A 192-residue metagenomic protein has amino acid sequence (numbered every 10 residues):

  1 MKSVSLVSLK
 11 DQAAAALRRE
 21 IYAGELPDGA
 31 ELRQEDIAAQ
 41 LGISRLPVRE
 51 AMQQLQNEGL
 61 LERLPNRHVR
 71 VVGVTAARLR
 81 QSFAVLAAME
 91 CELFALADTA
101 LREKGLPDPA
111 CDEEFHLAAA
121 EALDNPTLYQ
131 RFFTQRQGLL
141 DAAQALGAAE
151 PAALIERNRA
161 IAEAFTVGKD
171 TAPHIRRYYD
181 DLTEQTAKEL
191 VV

Functional and structural regions predicted by a protein language model:
M1-L96, A187-V192: Short linear motifs at protein or domain termini
S8, A110, P151-A152: Short helix-capping and inter-helix turn/linker motifs at the boundaries of alpha-helical repeat units
Y22, A76, L140-Q144, T166: A broad detector of the eukaryotic-type serine/threonine protein kinase catalytic domain
E58, V71-D124, Q130-T134, R157-H174: All-alpha effector-binding/dimerization core of bacterial HTH-type transcriptional repressors
E62-L64, D112, A153-I155: Short, flexible turn/loop "capping" segments at secondary-structure junctions
C111-L117, E121-A149, R177-K188: C-terminal regulatory/oligomerization modules of transcriptional regulators
Q144-V192: C-terminal all-alpha effector/ligand-binding and dimerization domain of prokaryotic HTH-type transcriptional repressors
